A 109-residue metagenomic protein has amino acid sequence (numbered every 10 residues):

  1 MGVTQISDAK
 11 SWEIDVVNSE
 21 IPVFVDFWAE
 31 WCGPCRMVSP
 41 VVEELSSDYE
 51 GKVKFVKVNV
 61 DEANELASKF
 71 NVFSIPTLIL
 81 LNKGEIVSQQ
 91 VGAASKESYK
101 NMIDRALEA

Functional and structural regions predicted by a protein language model:
T4-V23: A short beta-strand-turn-helix
K10-E13, N64, E97: Acidic phosphotransfer microenvironment of two-component signaling modules
E20, F27-W31, S74: Short pre-active-site segment immediately N-terminal to redox-active cysteine/selenocysteine motifs in thiol-based
E20-P22, S39-V58: Conserved helix-turn-beta segment immediately C-terminal to the redox Cys motif in thioredoxin-like folds
F24, V42, E65, P76-Q90: A short, hydrophobic beta-strand/beta-hairpin element that forms part of a small beta-sheet core
F27-E44: Conserved redox-active cysteine motifs that mediate thiol-disulfide chemistry, especially di-cysteine Cys-X(1-2)-Cys
V58-A67: Structural microenvironment flanking redox-active thiols in thiol-disulfide oxidoreductases
L80-A109: Non-catalytic, surface beta->alpha helical segment in thiol-disulfide oxidoreductase systems
